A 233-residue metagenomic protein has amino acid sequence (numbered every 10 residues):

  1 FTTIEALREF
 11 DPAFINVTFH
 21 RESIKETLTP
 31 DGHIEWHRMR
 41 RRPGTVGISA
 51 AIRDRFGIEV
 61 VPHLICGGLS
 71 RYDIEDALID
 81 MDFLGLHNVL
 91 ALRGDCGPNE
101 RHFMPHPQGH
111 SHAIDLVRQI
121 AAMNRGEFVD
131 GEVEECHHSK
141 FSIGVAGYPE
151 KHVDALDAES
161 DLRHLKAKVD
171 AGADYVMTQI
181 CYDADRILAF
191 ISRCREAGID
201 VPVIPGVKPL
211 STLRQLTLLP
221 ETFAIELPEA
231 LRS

Functional and structural regions predicted by a protein language model:
F1, A13-V17, V60-L64, V89-A91 (+4 more regions): Hydrophobic faces of well-ordered beta-strands that scaffold small-molecule active sites in alpha/beta enzyme cores
I4-D11, G47-G57, L78-L86, V133-H138 (+1 more regions): Acidic (Asp/Glu)-rich catalytic clusters
I4-E5, T45-A50, L78, I114-A121 (+2 more regions): Generic structural signal for well-ordered alpha-helices, preferentially at hydrophobic/aromatic core positions
A6-P43, G94-Q108, A173-F190: Glycine-rich, proline-tolerant flexible connector loops at the mouths of alpha/beta enzymes
S70-F83, S160-H164, A189-R195, T212-L218: Catalytic cores of alpha/beta
R71-A122: Flexible, glycine-rich active-site loops centered on histidine and acidic residues that chelate a metal or position
G94, P107-K140, V145-D154, D161 (+1 more regions): Active-site pocket-lining/capping segments in soluble small-molecule metabolic enzymes
D154-A171: Active-site glycine-rich loop that binds ribose-phosphate moieties when present
